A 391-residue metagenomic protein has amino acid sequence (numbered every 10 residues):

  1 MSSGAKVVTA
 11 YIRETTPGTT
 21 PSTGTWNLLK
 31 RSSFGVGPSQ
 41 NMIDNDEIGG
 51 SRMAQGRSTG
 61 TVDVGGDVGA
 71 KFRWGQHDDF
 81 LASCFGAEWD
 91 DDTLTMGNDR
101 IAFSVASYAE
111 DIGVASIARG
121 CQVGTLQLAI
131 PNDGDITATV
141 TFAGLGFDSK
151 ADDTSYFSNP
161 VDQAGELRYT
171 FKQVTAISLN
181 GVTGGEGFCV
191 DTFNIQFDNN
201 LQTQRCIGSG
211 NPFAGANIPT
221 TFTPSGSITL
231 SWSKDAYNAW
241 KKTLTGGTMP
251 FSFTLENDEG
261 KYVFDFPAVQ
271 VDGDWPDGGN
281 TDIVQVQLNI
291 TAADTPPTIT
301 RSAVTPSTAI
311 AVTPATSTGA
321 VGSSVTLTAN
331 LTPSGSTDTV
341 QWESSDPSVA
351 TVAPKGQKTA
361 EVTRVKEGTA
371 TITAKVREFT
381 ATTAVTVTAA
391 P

Functional and structural regions predicted by a protein language model:
M1-T305, P391: Signature of extracytoplasmic/envelope-associated structural regions
V304-P391: Extracytoplasmic soluble-region selector
